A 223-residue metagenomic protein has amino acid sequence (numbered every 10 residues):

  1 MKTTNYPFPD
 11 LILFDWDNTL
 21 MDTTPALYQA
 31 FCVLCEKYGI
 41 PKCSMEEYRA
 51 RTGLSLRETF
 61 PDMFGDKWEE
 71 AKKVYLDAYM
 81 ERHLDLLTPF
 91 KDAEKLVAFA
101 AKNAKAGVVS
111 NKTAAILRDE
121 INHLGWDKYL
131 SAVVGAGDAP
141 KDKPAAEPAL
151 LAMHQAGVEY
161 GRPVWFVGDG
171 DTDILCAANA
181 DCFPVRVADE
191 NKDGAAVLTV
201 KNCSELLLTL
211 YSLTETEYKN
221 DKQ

Functional and structural regions predicted by a protein language model:
M1-D10, R118-Q223: Asp-based, Mg2+/Mn2+-dependent phosphohydrolase catalytic module
N5-K95, K102: N-terminal helical cap/lid subdomain that shapes the substrate entry/recognition surface in HAD-like hydrolases
L13-D15, V109, V167: Generic enzyme active-site microenvironment
D22, V108-S110, R186: Hydrophobic residues in well-ordered beta-strands that form the structural core
L27-Y28, G53, R57, E94 (+4 more regions): Alpha-helix N-cap/helix-start and coil->helix boundary motif
A30, T59, D92, I116-D119 (+2 more regions): Phosphate- and divalent-cation-binding pockets in alpha/beta enzyme and binding domains that engage nucleotide-derived
P41, K105-A106, F183: Residue-level detector of anion-binding/catalytic polar loops
L96-I121: Substrate-recognition element of Asp-dependent hydrolases with the DxDx(T/V) motif
